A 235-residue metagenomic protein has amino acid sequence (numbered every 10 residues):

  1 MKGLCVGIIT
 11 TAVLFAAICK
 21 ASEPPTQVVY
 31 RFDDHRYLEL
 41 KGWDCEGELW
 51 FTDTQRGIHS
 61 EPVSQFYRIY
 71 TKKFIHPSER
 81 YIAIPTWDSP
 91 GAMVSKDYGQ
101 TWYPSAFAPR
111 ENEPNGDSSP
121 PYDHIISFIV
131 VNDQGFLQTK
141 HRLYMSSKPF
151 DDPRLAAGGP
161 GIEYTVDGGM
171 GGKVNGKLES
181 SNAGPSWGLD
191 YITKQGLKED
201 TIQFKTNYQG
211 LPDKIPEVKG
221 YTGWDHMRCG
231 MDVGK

Functional and structural regions predicted by a protein language model:
G3, C19-T26, P153-K235: Sequence/structural signature of beta-propeller modules and their immediately flanking N-terminal secretory/stalk
S22-W50: Beta-strand-rich domains and repeat architectures in extracellular enzymes and scaffolds, especially beta-propellers
E23-V28, F66-P77, P109-F128: Repeated scaffold domains used in trafficking and secretory/extracellular systems, primarily beta-propellers
D33-W43, P77-P90, S119-M145, G184-D190: Short beta-strand elements that form the blades of beta-propeller/WD-repeat-like and other beta-sheet-rich scaffold
W43-I75: N-terminal, post-signal-peptide region of Sec/Tat-exported proteins
T52, M93-K96, Y144-D152, T165 (+1 more regions): Conserved Ser/Thr-centered positions that define the repeating blades of beta-propeller domains
T52-I58, M93-P109: Asp-box/BNR beta-propeller loop motif
V63-Q100: Mid-chain, structured segments of secreted extracytoplasmic proteins
